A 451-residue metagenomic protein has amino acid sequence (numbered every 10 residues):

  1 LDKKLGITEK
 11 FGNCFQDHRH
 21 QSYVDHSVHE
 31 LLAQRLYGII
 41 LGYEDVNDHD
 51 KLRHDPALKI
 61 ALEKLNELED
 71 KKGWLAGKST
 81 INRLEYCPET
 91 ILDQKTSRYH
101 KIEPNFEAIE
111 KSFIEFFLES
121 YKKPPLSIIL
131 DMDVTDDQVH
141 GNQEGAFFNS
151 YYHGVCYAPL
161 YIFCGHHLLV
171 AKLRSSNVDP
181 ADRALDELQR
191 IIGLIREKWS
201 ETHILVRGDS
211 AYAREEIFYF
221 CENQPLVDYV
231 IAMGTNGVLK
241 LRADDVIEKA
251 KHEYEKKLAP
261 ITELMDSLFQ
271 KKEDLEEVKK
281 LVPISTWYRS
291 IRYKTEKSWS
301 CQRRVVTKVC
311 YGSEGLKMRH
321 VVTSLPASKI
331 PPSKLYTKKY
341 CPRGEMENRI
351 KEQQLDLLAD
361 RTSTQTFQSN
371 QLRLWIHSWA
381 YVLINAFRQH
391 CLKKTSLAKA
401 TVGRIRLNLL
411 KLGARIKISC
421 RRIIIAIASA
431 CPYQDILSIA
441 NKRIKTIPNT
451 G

Functional and structural regions predicted by a protein language model:
L1, P331-L372, I376-R388: Short amphipathic alpha-helical "interface-anchor" segments enriched in bulky aromatics
L1, Q34, D48-D50, I81 (+9 more regions): Short, conserved catalytic/metal-binding motifs centered on acidic residues
L1-G154, A158-D179, R183-K198, N223 (+2 more regions): Dynamic "connector" segments at or just before major functional cores
Q21-S27, I39, R174, A181 (+9 more regions): Hydrophobic alpha-helical scaffolding
D50-L52, L65-E67, H203-L205, C391-T401: Short, glycine/acidic-rich hinge or "gate" loops at secondary-structure transitions that mediate conformational
V178-V238: Domain-level cores of phosphate- or acyl-group-handling catalytic modules
D228-L355, A414, N441-G451: An anionic, glycine-rich sequence signature occurring as long contiguous blocks
D360-I427: Basic, amphipathic alpha-helical segments enriched in Lys/Arg and hydrophobic/aromatic residues
